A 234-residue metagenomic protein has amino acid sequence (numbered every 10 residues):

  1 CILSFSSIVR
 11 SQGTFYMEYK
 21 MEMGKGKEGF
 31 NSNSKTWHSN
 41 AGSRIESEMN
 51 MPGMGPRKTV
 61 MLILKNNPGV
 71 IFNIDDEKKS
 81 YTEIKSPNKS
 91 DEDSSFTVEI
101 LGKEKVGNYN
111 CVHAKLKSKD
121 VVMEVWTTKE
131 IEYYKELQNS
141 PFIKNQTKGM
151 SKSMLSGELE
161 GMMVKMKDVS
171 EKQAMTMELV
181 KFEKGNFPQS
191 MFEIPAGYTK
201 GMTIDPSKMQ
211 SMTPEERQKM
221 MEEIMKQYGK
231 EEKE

Functional and structural regions predicted by a protein language model:
C1-L3: Sec-dependent signal peptide hydrophobic core
F5-S11: Sec/Tat signal peptide C-region and signal peptidase I cleavage site
Q12-E234: Extended soluble regions of mature proteins
